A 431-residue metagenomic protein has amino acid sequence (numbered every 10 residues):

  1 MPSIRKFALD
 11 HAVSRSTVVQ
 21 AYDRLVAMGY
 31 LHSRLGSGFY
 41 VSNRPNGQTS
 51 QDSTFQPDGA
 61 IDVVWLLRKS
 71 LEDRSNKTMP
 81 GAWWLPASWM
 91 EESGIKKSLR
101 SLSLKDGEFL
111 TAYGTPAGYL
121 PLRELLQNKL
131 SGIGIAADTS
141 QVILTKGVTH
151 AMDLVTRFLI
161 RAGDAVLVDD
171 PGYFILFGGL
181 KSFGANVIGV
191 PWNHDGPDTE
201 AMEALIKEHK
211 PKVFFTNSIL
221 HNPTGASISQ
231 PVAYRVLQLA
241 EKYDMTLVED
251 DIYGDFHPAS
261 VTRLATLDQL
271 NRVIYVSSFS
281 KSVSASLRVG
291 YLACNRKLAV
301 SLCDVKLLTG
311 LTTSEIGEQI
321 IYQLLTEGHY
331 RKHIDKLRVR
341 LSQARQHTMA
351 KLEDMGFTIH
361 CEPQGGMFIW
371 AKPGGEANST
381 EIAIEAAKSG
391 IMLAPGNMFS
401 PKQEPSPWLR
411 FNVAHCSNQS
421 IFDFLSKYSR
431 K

Functional and structural regions predicted by a protein language model:
M1-R100, L307-T313, Q343, H347 (+6 more regions): N-terminal basic, amphipathic alpha-helical segments
S33, A137, L393-A394: Short beta-strand "wing" residues that participate in macromolecule-binding interfaces
F55-G147, L154, T326: N-terminal small-domain helix-loop-helix segment of the aminotransferase-like
I95, Q269-V339: Conserved core segment of the aminotransferase class I/II
F109-Y243, D255-D268, Q419, S426: Conserved core of the PLP fold type I
V168, G189, L247-E249, I321 (+1 more regions): Hydrophobic residues in well-ordered beta-strands that form the structural core
V339-M349, I359-K372: Conserved glycine-rich beta-strand-loop-beta hairpin in the small C-terminal domain of fold type I
